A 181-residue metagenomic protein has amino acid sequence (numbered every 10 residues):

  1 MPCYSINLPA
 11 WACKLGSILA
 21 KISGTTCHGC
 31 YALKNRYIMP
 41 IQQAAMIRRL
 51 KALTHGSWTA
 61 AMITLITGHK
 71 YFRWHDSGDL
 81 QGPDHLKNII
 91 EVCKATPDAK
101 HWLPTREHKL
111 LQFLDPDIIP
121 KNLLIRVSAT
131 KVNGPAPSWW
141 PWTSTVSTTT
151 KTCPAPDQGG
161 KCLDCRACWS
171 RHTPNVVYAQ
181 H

Functional and structural regions predicted by a protein language model:
M1-H181: Class I S-adenosyl-L-methionine
